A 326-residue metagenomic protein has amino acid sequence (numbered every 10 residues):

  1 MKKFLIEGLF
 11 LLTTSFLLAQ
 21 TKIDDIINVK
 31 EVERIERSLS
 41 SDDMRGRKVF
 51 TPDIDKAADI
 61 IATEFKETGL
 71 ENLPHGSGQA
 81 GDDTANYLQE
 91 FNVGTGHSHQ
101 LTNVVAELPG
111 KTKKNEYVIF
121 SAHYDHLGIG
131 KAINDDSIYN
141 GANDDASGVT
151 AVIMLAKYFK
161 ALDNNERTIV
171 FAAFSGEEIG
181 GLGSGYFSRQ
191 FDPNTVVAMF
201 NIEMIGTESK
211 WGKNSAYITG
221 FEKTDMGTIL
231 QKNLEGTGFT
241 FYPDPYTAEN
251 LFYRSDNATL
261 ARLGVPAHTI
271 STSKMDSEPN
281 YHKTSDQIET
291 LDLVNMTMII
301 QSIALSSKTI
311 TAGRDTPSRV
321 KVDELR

Functional and structural regions predicted by a protein language model:
M1-I23: Bacterial Sec-dependent N-terminal signal peptides
T21, I26-K56, T68, N72-P74 (+4 more regions): N-terminal capping segment at the start of a domain
T21-I26, D42-P52, N92-G94, N134-D145 (+4 more regions): Second-shell loop/turn segments in exported
L39, F65, G94-A132: Acidic/His- and Gly-rich active-site-bordering loop/insert found across diverse amide/peptide-bond hydrolases
R47-L108: A non-catalytic alpha/beta surface segment that caps or lines the substrate-entry region of metallo-dependent hydrolase
A106, F120-H126, G130-I179, I303: Alpha-helical metal-binding/catalytic segments enriched in His/Glu/Asp
F174-T272, D315-S318: Metal-dependent peptidase/peptidase-like ectodomains
S277-R326: His/Asp/Glu-rich mid-to-C-terminal helical/loop segments that flank catalytic regions of hydrolases
